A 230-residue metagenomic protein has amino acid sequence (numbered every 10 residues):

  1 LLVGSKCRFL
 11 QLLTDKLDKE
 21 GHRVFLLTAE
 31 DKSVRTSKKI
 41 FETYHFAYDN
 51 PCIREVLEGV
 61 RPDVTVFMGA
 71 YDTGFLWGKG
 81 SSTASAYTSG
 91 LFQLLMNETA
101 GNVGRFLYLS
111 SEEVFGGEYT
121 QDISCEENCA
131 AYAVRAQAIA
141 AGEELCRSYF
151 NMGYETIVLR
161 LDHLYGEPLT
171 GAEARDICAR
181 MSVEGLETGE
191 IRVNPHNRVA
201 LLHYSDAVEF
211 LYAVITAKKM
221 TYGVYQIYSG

Functional and structural regions predicted by a protein language model:
L1-E20: N-terminal Rossmann NAD(P)H-binding glycine-rich loop of SDR-like oxidoreductase domains
V3, L27, T65-M68, F106-E112 (+1 more regions): SDR active-site strand-loop-helix element
F46-A86: NAD(P)H-binding glycine-rich loop region in Rossmannoid oxidoreductase-like domains and their noncatalytic homologs
T83-L91, L95-T99, L107, A138-I139 (+1 more regions): Short alpha-helix in the Rossmann-fold core of NAD(P)-dependent oxidoreductases
A84-S85, E127, A131-E143, A172-A179 (+1 more regions): Short-chain dehydrogenase/reductase
F92-V134: Conserved Rossmann-fold NAD(P)-dependent oxidoreductase catalytic core, especially the SDR/UDP-sugar
R147-V199, Y204, Y212-A213: NAD(P)-dependent short-chain dehydrogenase/reductase
V208-G230: Mid/C-terminal beta-alpha module of Rossmann-like enzyme folds, strongest in SDR-family dehydrogenases/epimerases
